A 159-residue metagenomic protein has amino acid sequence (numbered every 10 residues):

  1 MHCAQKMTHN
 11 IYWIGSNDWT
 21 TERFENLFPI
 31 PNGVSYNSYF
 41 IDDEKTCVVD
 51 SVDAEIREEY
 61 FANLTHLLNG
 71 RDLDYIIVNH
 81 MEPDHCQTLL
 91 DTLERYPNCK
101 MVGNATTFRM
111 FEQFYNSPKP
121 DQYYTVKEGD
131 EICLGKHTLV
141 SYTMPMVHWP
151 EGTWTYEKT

Functional and structural regions predicted by a protein language model:
A4-H66, W154-E157: Conserved beta-strand hairpin/beta-sheet module of binuclear metal-dependent hydrolase folds, prominently
Q5-H9, G103-G152: Metallo-beta-lactamase
H9, E44-K45, D72-L73, P97-N98 (+3 more regions): Short coil/turn connectors at secondary-structure junctions
K45, V52-D53, M81, T107 (+1 more regions): Structured beta->alpha junctions
C47-S51, D74-V78, S141: Short catalytic-loop micro-motif centered on adjacent basic/acidic residues
E55-V102: Active-site metal-binding motif and surrounding structural segment of the metallo-beta-lactamase
